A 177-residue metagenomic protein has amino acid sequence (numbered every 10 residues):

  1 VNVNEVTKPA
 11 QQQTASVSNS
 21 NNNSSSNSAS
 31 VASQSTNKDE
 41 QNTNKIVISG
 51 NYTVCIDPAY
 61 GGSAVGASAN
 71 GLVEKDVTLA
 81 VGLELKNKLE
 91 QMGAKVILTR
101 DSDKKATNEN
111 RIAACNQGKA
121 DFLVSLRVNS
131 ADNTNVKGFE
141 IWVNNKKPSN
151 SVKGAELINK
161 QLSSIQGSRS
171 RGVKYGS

Functional and structural regions predicted by a protein language model:
V3-I46: Ser/Thr/Gly/Pro-rich low-complexity, disordered linker/stalk segments of secreted and cell-surface proteins
E5-A10, L83, V143-K146, S177: Solvent-exposed, flexible loop/coil residues
A29-I112, G118, K137: Active-site histidine-acidic residue metal-binding/catalytic motifs, centered on HxH/HExxH-like signatures
K45-V47, D132, S164: Sterically constrained small-residue positions within well-ordered secondary structures of folded domains
Y52-A69, K105-L162, K174-S177: Active-site microenvironments of hydrolase-like enzyme catalytic domains
A94-S102, L126, S168-G176: Surface-exposed patches in mature extracellular/periplasmic domains of secreted proteins
